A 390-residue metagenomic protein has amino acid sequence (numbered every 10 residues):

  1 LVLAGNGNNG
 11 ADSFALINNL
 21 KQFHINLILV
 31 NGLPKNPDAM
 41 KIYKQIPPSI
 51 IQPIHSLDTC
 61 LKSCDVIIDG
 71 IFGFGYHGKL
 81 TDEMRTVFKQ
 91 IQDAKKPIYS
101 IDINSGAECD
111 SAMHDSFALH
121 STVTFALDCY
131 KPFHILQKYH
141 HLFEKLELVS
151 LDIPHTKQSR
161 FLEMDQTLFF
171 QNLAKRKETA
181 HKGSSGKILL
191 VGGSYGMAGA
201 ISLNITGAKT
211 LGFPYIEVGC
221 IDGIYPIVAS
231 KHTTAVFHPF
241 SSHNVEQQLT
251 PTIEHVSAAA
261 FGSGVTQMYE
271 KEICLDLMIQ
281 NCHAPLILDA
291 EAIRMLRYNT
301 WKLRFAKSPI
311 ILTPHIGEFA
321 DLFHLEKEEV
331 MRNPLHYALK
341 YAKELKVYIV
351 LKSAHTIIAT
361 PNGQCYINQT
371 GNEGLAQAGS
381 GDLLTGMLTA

Functional and structural regions predicted by a protein language model:
L1-G70, K79-I101, C274, C282 (+2 more regions): Nucleotide and nucleotide-moiety/phosphate-recognizing core
L1-L29, S121, H134-L286, R294-I311 (+1 more regions): Small-residue (G/A/S/T)-rich helix-start motifs and N-terminal tracts that mark the onset
N31-P34, I103-S105, G223, A292: Short beta-alpha junction loops
D65-V66, I71-F161: Internal gly/pro-rich beta-alpha loop/helix module that stabilizes soluble enzyme cofactors or their anionic handles
